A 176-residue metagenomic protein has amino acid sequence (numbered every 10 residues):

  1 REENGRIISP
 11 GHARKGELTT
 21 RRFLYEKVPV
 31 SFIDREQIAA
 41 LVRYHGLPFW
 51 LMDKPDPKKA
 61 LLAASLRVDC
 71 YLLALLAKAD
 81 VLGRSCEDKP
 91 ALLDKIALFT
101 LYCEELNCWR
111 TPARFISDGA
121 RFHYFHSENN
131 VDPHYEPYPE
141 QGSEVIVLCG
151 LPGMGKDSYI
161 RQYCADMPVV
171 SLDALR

Functional and structural regions predicted by a protein language model:
R1-K95: Divalent metal-dependent catalytic cores for phosphoryl transfer on phosphate-bearing substrates
K89-P112: ATP/Mg2+ or Mg2+-diphosphate-binding catalytic cores that bind nucleotide phosphates or diphosphates via glycine-rich
E104-E140: N-terminal pre-Walker A segment at the start of P-loop NTPase domains
P139-S143, S158: Catalytic phosphate/metal-binding cores of nucleic-acid and nucleotide-processing enzymes, i.e., regions that mediate
L148: Hydrophobic anchor at the beta1->P-loop junction of P-loop NTPases
M154: ATP-binding Walker
D157-R176: Conserved substrate/cofactor phosphate-moiety recognition/catalytic segment in nucleotide-dependent phosphotransferases
